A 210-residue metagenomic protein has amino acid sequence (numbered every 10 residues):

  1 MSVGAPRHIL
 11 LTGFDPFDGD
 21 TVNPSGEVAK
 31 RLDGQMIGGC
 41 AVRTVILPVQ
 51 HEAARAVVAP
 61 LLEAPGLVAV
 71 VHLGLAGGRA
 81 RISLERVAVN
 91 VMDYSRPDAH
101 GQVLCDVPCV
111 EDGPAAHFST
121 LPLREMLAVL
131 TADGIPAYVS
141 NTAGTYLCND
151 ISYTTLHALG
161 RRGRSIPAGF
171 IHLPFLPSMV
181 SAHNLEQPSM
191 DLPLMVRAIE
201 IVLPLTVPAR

Functional and structural regions predicted by a protein language model:
M1-T145, L156-S165, L185-R210: N-terminal catalytic or cofactor-binding beta/alpha core of small enzyme domains
G169-S178: An accessory alpha-helical subdomain
S181-H183: Short conserved micro-motifs at the rims of enzyme active sites and ligand-binding pockets
